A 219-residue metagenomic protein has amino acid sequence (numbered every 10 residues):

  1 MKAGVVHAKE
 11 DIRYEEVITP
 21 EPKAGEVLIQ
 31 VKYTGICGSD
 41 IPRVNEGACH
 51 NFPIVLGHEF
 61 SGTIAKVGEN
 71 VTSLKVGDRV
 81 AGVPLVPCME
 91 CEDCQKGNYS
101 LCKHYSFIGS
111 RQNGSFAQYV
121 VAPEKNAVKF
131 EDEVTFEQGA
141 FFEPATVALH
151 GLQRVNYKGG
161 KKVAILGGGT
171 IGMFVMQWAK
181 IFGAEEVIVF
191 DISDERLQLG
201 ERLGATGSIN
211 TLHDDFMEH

Functional and structural regions predicted by a protein language model:
K2, E26-L28, K162: Residues that mark the start of a beta-strand
H7, I18-T19, N51-G57, I108-Q112: Short Gly/Pro-enriched turn/cap motifs at secondary-structure boundaries
P20-T34, G47-E92, E131-V134: Glycine-rich beta-strand-centered segment in the early N-terminal region that forms part of a ligand/cofactor-binding
S39-R43: Cytochrome P450 core scaffold surrounding the K-helix E-X-X-R motif and the conserved "meander" helix-loop region
C88-L166: NAD(P)H dinucleotide-binding glycine-rich loop of Rossmann-like/cofactor-binding domains, especially the beta1-alpha1
T135-D214: Mid-domain Rossmann-like dinucleotide-binding core that forms the NAD(H)/NADP(H) cofactor-binding site
M217-H219: Conserved amphipathic alpha-helix within the SDR
